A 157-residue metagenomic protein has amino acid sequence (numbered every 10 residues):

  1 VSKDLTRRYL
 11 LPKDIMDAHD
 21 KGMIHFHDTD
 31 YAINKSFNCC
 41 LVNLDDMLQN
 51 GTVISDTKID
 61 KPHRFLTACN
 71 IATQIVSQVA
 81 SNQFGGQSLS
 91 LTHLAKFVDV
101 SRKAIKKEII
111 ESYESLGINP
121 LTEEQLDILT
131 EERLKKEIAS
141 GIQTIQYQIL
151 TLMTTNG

Functional and structural regions predicted by a protein language model:
V1-G157: Catalytic alpha/beta active-site cores
